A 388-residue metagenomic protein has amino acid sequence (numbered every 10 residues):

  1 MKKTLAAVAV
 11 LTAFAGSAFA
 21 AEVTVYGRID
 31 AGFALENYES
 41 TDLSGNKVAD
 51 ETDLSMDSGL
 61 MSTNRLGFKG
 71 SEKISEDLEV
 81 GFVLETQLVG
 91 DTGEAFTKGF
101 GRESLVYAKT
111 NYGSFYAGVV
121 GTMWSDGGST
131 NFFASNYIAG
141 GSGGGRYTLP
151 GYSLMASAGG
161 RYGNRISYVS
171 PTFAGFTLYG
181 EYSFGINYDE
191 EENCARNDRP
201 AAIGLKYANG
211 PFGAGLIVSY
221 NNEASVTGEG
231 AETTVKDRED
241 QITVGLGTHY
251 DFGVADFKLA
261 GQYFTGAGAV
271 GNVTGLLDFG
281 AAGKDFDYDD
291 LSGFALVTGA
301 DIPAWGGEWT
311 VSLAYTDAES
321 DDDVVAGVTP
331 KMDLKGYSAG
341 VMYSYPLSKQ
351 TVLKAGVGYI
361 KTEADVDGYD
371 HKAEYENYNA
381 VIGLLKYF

Functional and structural regions predicted by a protein language model:
M1-E22: Gram-negative bacterial Sec-dependent N-terminal signal peptides
A9, G67-K69, L105-K109, S167-V169 (+6 more regions): Outer-membrane beta-barrel architecture
A21-L35, D53-N187, N197-A201, K206-G213: Outer membrane beta-barrel
F33-T41, L88-T92, M123-G127, I186-E190 (+5 more regions): Gram-negative outer-membrane beta-barrel proteins
A49, D57-T63, T97-G99, S157-R161 (+5 more regions): Transmembrane beta-barrel outer-membrane domains
I74, L78-V80, Y112-Y116, G175-L178 (+5 more regions): Repeated loop/turn-to-beta-strand initiation elements of outer-membrane beta-barrel proteins
I203-G340: Detector for outer-membrane/organellar transmembrane beta-barrel domains, recognizing the amphipathic beta-strand
Y375-F388: Outer-membrane beta-barrel "beta-signal"
